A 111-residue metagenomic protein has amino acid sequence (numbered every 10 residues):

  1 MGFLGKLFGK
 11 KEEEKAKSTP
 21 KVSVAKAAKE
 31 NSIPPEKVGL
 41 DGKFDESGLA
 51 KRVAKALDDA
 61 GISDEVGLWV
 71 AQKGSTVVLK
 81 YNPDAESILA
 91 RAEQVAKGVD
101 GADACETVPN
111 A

Functional and structural regions predicted by a protein language model:
M1-A111: N-terminal targeting leaders
